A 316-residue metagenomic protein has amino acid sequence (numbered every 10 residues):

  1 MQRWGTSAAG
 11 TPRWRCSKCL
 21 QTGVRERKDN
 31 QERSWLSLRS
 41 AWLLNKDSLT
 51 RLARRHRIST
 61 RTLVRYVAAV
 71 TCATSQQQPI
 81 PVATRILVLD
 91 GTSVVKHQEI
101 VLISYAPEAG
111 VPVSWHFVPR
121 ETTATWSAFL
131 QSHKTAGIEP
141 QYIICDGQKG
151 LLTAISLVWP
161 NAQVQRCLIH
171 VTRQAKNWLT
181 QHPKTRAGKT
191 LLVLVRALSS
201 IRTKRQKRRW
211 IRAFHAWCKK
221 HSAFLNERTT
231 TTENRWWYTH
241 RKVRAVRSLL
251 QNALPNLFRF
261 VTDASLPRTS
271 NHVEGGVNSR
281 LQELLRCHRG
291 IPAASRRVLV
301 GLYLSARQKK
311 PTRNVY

Functional and structural regions predicted by a protein language model:
M1, C16, L38, L52 (+9 more regions): Mobile genetic element proteins and their domesticated derivatives, centered on retroelements and DNA transposons
Q2, A8-L87, G91-Q98: Short, positively charged, Gly/Tyr-enriched micro-motifs that form contact patches at catalytic or ligand/partner
R13, L20, C145-Q148, L152 (+2 more regions): Acidic/histidine-rich catalytic cores and adjacent linkers of DNA breakage/strand-transfer/modification proteins
T22-E26, G110-W115, H288: Short small-residue beta-strand/loop micro-motif enriched in glycine and branched aliphatics
T62-C145, K149, T153-L157, N161: RNase H-like nuclease fold core
L87, C167, N271-H272: Short conserved micro-motifs on helix faces and helix-strand junctions that flank and scaffold key functional residues
Y142-K149, T153-V195: Conserved beta-strand -> loop -> alpha-helix junction used to position metal-binding or nucleic-acid-contacting
